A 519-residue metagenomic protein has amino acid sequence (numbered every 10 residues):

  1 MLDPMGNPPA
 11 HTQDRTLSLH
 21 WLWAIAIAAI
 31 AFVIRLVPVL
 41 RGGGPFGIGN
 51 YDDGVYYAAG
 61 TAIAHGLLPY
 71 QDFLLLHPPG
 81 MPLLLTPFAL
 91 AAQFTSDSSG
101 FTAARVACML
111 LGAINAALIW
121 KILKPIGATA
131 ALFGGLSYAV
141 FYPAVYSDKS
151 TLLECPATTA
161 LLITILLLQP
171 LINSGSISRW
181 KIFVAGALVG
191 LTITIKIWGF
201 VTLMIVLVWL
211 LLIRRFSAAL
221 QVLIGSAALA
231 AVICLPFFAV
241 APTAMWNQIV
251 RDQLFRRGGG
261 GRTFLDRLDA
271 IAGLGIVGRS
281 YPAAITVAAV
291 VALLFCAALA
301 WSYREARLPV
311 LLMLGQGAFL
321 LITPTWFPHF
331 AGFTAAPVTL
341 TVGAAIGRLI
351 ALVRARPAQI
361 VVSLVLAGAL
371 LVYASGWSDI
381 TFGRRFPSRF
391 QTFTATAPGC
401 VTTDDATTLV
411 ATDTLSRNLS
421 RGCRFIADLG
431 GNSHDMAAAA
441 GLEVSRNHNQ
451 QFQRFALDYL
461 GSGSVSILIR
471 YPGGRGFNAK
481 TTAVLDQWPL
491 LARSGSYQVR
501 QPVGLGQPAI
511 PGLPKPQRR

Functional and structural regions predicted by a protein language model:
N7, L171-S174, T202-A228: Perimembrane helix-loop-helix junctions
L76, I380-G383, Q391-N449, Q453-F477 (+1 more regions): Short periplasmic/luminal acceptor-recognition loop of GT-C membrane glycosyltransferases, typified by
V106-I126, I163, F295: Transmembrane-helix motifs of polytopic, lipid-linked glycan transferases
A116-V140, T159, E305-L311: Transmembrane-helix signature of polytopic, membrane-embedded enzymes that assemble or transfer cell-envelope glycans
K124-T129, L162-V184, L294-E305, I346: Membrane-interface transmembrane helices that cradle and orient dolichyl/undecaprenyl
G135, L162, R179-I197, T202-W209 (+2 more regions): Membrane-interface alpha helices of multi-pass inner-membrane proteins
Y146-P156: Short acidic/glycine- and proline-prone juxtamembrane loop motifs at membrane-interface regions of multi-pass membrane
V277-V310, L314-G317: Hydrophobic, aromatic-rich transmembrane alpha-helices and their immediate juxtamembrane boundary segments
